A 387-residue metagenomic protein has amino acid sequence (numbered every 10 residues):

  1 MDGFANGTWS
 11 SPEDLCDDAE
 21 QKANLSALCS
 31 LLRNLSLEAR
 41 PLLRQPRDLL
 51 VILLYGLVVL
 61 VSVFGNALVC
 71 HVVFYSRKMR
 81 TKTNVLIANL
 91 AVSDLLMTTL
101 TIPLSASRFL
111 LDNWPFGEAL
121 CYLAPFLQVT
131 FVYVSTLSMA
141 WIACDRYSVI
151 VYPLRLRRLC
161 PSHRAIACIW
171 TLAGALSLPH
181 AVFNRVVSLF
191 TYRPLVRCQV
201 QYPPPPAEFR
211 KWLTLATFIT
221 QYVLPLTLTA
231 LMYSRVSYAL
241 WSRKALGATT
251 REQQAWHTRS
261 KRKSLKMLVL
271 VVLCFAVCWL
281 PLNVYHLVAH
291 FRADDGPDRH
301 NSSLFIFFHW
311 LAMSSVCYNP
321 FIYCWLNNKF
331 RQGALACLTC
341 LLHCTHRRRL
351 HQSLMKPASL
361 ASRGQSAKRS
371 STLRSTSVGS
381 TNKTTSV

Functional and structural regions predicted by a protein language model:
M1-L42, T191-Y192, A245-R262, N328-V387: Intrinsically disordered regulatory tails of 7TM GPCRs
L31-P41, F109, N113-P125, V129-T130 (+6 more regions): Loop architecture of class A 7-transmembrane GPCRs
R44-G56, K82-I142, S148-L159: Extracellular TM2-ECL1-early TM3 structural module of rhodopsin-like
R47-Y75: First transmembrane helix
Y55, V72, L96-D112, P125 (+6 more regions): Helix-to-loop junction signature of class
V63-F74, I102, T130-P153, A165-A167 (+2 more regions): Cytoplasm-facing ends of alpha-helical transmembrane segments in multi-pass membrane proteins
Y75-V85, R146-A165, A230, S234-M267 (+2 more regions): Intracellular signaling interfaces of 7-transmembrane GPCRs
C198-Q201, P205-P206, F218-Q221, Y238-C278 (+1 more regions): Intracellular effector-coupling site of seven-transmembrane GPCRs, centered on the ICL3-to-TM6 transition
